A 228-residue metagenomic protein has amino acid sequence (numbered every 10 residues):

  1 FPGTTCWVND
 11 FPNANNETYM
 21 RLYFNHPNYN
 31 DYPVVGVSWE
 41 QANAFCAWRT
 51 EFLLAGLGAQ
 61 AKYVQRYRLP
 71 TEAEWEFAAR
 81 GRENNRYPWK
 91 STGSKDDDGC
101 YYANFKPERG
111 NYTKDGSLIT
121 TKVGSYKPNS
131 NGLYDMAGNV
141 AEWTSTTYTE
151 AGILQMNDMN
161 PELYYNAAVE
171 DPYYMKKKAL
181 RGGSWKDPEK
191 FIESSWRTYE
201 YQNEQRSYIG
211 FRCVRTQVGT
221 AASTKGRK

Functional and structural regions predicted by a protein language model:
F1-T198, A222-K228: Functional-site microenvironments in short loops/helix caps that host divalent-cation chemistry
Y201-Q205: C-terminal beta-signal and terminal closure region of outer-membrane beta-barrel proteins
S207-S223: Short, structured beta-strand segments at or near domain termini in extracellular proteins/domains
